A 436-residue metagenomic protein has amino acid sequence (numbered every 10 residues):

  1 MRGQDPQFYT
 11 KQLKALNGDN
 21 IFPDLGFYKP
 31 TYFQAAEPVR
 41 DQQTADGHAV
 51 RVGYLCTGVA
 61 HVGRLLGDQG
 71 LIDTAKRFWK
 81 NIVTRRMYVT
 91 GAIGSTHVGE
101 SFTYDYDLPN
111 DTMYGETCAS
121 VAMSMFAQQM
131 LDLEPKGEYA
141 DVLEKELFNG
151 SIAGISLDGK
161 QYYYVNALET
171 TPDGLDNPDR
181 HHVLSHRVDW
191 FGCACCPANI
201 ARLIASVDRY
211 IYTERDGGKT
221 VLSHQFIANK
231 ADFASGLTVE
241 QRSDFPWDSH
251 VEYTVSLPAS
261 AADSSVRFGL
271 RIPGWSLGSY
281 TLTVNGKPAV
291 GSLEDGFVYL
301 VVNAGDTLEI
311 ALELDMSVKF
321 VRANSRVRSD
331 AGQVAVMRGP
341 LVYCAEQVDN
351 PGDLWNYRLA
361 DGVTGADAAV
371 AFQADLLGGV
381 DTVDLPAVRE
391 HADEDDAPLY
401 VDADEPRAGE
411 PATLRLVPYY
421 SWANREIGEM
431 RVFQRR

Functional and structural regions predicted by a protein language model:
M1, Y54-Q69, D107-D111, A122-P135 (+2 more regions): Well-ordered alpha-helical scaffold segments within catalytic/enzyme domains
M1-Q12, G26-K29, T74-G91, K145-S156: Long, well-ordered core segments of solenoidal/helical folds
Y9-T10, D19-Q69, M87-T96, E100-S120 (+1 more regions): Solvent-exposed loop and edge beta-strand segments that line ligand/cofactor-binding and catalytic clefts
A75, D141-N149, G154-L257, A261 (+2 more regions): C-terminal beta-rich recognition modules with glycine/proline-rich loops and embedded aromatic residues
L131-A140, P258, P273-W275, L282: Carbohydrate-binding surfaces of carbohydrate-active enzymes
V251-Y253, S264-L270, N303-L314: Short, well-structured beta-strand segments within conserved domains
D263-N285: Beta-strand-rich binding/interaction modules
L277-V301, F320-R326: Solvent-exposed beta-strand/loop surfaces of large extracellular or lumenal domains
